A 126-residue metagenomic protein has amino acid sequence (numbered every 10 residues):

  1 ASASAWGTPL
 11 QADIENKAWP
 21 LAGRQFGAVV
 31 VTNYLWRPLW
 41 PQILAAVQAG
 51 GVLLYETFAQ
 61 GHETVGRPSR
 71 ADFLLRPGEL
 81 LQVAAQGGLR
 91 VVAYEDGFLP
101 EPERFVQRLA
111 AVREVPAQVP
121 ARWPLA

Functional and structural regions predicted by a protein language model:
A1-K17: Class I SAM-dependent methyltransferase SAM/SAH-binding core
E15-A28: A short acidic, Gly/Pro-enriched loop at the edge of an enzyme's catalytic core that lines a small-molecule cofactor
G27-N33, E56: Residues lining the SAM
Y34-Q48: A short, conserved alpha-helix within the catalytic core of class I
G50-E63: Conserved beta-strand signature within the Rossmann-like core of class I S-adenosyl-L-methionine
E63-E79, P100-P102: Acceptor-substrate binding/catalytic loop of class I
A71-G88, V92-E95, Q107: Short alpha-helix
D96-A126: Core SAM-dependent methyltransferase catalytic element
